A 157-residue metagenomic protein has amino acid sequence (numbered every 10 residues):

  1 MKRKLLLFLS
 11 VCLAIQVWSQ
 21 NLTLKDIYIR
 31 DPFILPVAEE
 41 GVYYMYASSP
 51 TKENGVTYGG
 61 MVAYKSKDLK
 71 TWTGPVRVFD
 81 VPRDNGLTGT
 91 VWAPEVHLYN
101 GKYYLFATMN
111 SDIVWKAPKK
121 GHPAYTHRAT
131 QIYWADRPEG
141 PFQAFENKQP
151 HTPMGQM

Functional and structural regions predicted by a protein language model:
M1-Q20: Bacterial Sec-dependent N-terminal signal peptides
S19-M157: Carbohydrate-active catalytic/glycan-binding domains of CAZyme proteins, especially the secreted or lumenal ectodomains
